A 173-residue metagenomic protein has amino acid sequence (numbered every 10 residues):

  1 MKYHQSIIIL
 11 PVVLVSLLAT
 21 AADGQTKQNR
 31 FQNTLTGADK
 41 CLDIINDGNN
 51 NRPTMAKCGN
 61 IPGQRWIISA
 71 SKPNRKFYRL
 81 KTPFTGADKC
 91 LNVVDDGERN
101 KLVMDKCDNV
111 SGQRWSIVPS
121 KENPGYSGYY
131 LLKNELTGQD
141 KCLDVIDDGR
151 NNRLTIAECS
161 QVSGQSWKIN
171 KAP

Functional and structural regions predicted by a protein language model:
M1-I9: Bacterial N-terminal signal peptides that target proteins for export
L10-L17: Bacterial N-terminal signal peptides
L17-G24: N-terminal signal peptide
G24-P173: Lectin-like carbohydrate-binding module/patch detector with strong preference for beta-trefoil
